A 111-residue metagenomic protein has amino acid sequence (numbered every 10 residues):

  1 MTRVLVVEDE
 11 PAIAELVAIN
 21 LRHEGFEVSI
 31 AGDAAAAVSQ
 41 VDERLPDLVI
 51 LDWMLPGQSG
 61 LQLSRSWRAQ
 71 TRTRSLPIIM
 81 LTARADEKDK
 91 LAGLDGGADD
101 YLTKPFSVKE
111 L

Functional and structural regions predicted by a protein language model:
M1-L111: N-terminal/domain-start alpha-helical segments
